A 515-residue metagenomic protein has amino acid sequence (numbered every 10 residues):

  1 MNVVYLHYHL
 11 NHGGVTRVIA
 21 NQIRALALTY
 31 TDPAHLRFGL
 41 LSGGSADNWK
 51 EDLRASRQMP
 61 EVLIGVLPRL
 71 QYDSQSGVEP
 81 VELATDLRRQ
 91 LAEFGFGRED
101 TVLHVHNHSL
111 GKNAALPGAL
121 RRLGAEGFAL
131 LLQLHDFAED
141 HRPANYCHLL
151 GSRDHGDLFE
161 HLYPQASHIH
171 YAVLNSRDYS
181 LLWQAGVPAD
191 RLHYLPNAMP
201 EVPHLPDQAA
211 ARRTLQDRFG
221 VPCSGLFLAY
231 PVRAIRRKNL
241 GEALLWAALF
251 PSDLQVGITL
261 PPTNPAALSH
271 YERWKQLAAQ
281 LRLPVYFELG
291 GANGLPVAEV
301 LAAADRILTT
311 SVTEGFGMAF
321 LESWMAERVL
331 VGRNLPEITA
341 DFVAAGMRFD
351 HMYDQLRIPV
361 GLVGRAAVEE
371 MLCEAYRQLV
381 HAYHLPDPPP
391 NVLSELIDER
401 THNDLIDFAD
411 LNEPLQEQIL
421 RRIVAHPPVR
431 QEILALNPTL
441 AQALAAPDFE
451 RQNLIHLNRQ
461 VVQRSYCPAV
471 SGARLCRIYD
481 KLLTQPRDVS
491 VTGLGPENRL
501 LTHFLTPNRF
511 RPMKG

Functional and structural regions predicted by a protein language model:
M1-G515: Catalytic cores of nucleotide-sugar-dependent glycosyltransferases that transfer UDP/GDP/TDP-activated
